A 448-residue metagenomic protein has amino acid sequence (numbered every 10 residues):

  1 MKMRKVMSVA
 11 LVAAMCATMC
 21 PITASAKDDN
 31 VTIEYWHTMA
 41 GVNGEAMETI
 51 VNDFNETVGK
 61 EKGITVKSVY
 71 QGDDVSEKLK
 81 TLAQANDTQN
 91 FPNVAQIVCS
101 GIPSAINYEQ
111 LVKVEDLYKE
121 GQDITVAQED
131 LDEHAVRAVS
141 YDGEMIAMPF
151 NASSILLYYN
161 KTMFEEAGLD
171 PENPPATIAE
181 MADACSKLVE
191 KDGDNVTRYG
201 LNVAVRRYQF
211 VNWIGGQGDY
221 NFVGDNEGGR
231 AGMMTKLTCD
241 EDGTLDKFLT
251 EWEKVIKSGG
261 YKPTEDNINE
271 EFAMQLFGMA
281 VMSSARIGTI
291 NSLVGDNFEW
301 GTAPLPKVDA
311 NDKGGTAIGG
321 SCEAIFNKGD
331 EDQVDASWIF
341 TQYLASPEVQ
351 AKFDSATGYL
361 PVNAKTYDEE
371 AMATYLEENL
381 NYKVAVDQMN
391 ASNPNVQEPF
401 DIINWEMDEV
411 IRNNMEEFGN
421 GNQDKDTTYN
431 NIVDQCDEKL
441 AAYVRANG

Functional and structural regions predicted by a protein language model:
T38, V51, R207-W213, D246-Q333: Extracytoplasmic/periplasmic substrate-binding proteins
E56, K62, Q84-N86, A167 (+4 more regions): Extracytoplasmic/periplasmic substrate-recognition and gating elements
G59-L131, E166-G168, G278-M279, V362: Extracytoplasmic "Venus flytrap"/periplasmic binding protein-like
T81-Q84, P92-N93, D123-M163, Y199 (+3 more regions): A structural signal for short loop-to-beta-strand junctions that line the ligand-binding cleft of periplasmic/secreted
V98-L156, W213-G216, G301-L305, T374-N379 (+1 more regions): Hinge/lid segment of periplasmic solute-binding proteins
R137, Y141-F150, I155, A179-M234 (+1 more regions): Extracytoplasmic/periplasmic solute-binding protein
D183-C185, E227-P263: Glycine-centered hinge/linker elements that transmit conformational signals in sensory and ligand-binding systems
A317, Y382-C436: C-terminal capping/gating helix-and-loop segments adjacent to ligand/active sites or protein-protein/ligand interfaces
